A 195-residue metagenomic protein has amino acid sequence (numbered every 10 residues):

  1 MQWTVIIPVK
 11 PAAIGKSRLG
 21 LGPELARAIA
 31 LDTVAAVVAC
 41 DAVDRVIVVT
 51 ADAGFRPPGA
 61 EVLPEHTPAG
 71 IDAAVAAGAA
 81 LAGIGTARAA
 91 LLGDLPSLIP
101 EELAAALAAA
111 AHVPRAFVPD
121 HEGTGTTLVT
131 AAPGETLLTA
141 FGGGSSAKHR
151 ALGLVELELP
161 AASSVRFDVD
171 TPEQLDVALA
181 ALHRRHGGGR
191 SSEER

Functional and structural regions predicted by a protein language model:
M1-R18: N-terminal nucleotide-binding beta1-loop-alpha1 segment
A26-D44: A short, N-terminal amphipathic alpha-helix
D41-E61: Acidic donor-binding segment of Leloir-type glycosyltransferases
P58-A89, S145: Short phosphate-binding loop-to-helix
L92-P96: The conserved acidic donor/metal-binding loop of glycosyltransferases
L98-G123: Conserved donor-nucleotide/metal-binding helix-loop-beta segment in metal-dependent transferases, i.e., the alpha-helix
G125-L154: Short, glycine-/small-residue-rich phosphate/pyrophosphate-handling segment
G144-R195: Conserved alpha/beta core of the MobA/IspD/sugar-nucleotide pyrophosphorylase nucleotidyltransferase superfamily
